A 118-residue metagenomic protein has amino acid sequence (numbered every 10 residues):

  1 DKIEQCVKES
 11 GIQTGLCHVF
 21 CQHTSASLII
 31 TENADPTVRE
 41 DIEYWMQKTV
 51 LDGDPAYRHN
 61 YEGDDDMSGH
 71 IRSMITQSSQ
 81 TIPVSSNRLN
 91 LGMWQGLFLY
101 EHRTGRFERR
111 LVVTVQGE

Functional and structural regions predicted by a protein language model:
D1-E118: Active-site histidine-anchored catalytic micro-motif
